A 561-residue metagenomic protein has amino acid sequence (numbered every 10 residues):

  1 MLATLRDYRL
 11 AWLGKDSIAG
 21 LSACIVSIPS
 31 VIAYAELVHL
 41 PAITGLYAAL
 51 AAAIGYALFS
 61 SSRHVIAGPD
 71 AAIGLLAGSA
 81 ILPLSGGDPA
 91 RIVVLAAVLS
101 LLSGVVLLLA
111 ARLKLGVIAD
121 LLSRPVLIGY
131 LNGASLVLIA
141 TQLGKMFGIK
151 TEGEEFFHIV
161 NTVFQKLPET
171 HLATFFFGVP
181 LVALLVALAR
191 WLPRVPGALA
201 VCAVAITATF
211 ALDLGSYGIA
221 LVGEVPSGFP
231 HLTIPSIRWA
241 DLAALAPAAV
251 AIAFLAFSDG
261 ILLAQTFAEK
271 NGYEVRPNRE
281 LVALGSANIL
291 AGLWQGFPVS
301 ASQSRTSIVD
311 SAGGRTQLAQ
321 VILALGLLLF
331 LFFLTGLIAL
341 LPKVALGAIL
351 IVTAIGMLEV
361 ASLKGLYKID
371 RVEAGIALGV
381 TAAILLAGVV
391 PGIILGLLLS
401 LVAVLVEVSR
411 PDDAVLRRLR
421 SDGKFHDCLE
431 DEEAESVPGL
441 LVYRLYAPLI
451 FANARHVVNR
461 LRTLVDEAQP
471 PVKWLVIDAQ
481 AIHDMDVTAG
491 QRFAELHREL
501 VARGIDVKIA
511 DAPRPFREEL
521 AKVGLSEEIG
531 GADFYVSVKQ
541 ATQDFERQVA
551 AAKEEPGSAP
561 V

Functional and structural regions predicted by a protein language model:
M1-G423, V437, R492, G524: Transmembrane helical cores of multi-pass ion-transport proteins
L5, V106, E274, L445-P448 (+2 more regions): Conserved short-loop catalytic and cofactor-binding motifs
S22, G356-V523, E527-E528, E546-V549 (+2 more regions): The feature marks cytosolic C-terminal regulatory regions of anion transporters and related permeases
I66, I509, F534: Conserved SAM-binding loop
L325, F516-R517, V536: Short secondary-structure capping/turn micro-motifs that flank functional sites
I529-D544: Short acidic-hydrophobic, aromatic-tinged amphipathic segments that line or gate anion-handling sites
